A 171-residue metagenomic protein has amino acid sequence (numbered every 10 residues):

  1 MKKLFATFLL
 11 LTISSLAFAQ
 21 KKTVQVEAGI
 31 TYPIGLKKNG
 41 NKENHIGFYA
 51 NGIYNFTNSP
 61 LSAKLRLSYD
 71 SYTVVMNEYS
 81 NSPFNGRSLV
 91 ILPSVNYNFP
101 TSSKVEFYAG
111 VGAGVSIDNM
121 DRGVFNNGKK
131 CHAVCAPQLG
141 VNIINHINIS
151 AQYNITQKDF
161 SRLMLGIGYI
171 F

Functional and structural regions predicted by a protein language model:
M1-Q25: Cleavable N-terminal export/targeting peptides
F5, N44-I46, R87-L89, V105 (+2 more regions): Residue-level preference for beta-strand/loop junctions
K21-K37: Short N-terminal segments immediately surrounding and downstream of signal-peptide cleavage
Q25-E27, F160-F171: Outer-membrane beta-barrel "beta-signal"
I34, I46-R122, I143, I147 (+1 more regions): Gram-negative (and chloroplast) outer-membrane scaffold detector with strong preference for beta-barrel transmembrane
L36-N44, K129-C131, Y153-L165: Solvent-exposed loop/turn segments connecting transmembrane beta-strands in outer-membrane beta-barrel proteins
V124-Q138: An anionic, turn-rich surface loop/hairpin at beta-sheet edges that serves as a generic interaction/coordination patch
I147-Y153: Conserved active-site loop/cleft motifs that coordinate metal ions or position small ligands
